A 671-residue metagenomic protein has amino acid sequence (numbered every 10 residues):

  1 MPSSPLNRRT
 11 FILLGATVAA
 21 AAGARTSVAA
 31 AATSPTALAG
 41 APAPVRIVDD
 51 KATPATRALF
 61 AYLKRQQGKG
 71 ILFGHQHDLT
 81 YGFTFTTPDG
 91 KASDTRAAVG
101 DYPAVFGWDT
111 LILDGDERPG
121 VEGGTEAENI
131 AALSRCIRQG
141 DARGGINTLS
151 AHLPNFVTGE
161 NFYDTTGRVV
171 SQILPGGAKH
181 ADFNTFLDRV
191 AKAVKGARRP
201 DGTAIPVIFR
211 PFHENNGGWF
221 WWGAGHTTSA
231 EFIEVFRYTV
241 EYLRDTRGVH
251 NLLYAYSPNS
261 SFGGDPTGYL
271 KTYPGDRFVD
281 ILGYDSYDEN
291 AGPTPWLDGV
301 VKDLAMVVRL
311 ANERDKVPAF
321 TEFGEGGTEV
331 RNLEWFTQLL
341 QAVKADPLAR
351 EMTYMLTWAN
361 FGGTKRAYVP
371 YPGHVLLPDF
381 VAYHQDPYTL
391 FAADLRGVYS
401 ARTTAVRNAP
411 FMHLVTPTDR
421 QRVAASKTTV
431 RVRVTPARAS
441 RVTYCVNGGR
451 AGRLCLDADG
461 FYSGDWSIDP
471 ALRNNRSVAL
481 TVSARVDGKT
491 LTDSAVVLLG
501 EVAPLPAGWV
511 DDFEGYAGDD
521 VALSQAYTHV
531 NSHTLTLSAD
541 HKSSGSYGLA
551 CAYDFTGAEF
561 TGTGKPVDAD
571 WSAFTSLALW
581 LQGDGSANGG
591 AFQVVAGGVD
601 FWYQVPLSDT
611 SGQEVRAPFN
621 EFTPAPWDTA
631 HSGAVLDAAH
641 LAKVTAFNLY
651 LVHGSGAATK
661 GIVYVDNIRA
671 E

Functional and structural regions predicted by a protein language model:
P2-V18: N-terminal secretory signal peptides and thylakoid transit peptides that target proteins across membranes
P35-A104, G123, V502-Y516: N-terminal module-boundary/linker segments of secreted carbohydrate-active enzymes
G90-G115, A142-T148: Catalytic domains of carbohydrate-active enzymes, especially glycoside hydrolases
G115-Y238, D245, V249: Substrate-binding cleft of extracellular glycoside hydrolase catalytic domains
R210, R244-P266, P318-G326, T357: Aromatic-lined carbohydrate-recognition surfaces of secreted/lumenal glycan-active proteins
T272-G327: Glycoside hydrolase catalytic-domain groove-lining segments
V317, T321-R407: Substrate-binding cleft of secreted/luminal carbohydrate-active enzymes
M412-T435, R441-N447, S463-T481, V496-E671: Beta-rich carbohydrate-recognition modules and glycan-binding surfaces
